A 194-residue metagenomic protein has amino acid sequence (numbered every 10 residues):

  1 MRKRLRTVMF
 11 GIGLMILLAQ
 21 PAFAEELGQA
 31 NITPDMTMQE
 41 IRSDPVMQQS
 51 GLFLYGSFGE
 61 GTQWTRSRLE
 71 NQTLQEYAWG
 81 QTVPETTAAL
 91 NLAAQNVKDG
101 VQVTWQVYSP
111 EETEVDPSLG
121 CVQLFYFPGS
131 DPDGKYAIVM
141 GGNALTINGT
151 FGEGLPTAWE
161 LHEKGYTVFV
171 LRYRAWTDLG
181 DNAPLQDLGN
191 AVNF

Functional and structural regions predicted by a protein language model:
M1-M9: Bacterial N-terminal signal peptides that target proteins for export
G11-A19: Bacterial N-terminal signal peptides
A19-E25: Sec-dependent signal peptide cleavage junction
L54-P132, L179-D181: N-terminal cap/lid segment of alpha/beta-hydrolase-fold proteins
G134-N143: Short beta-strand element of the alpha/beta-hydrolase
G142, Y166, Y173-A175: Active-site loop/turn elements of alpha/beta-hydrolase fold enzymes, especially the short glycine-/histidine-rich
G149-E153, L171-N193: Catalytic nucleophile-loop/oxyanion-hole region of alpha/beta-hydrolase and closely related hydrolase-like folds
T150-F169: Short amphipathic alpha-helix adjacent to the substrate-entry channel of hydrolases
